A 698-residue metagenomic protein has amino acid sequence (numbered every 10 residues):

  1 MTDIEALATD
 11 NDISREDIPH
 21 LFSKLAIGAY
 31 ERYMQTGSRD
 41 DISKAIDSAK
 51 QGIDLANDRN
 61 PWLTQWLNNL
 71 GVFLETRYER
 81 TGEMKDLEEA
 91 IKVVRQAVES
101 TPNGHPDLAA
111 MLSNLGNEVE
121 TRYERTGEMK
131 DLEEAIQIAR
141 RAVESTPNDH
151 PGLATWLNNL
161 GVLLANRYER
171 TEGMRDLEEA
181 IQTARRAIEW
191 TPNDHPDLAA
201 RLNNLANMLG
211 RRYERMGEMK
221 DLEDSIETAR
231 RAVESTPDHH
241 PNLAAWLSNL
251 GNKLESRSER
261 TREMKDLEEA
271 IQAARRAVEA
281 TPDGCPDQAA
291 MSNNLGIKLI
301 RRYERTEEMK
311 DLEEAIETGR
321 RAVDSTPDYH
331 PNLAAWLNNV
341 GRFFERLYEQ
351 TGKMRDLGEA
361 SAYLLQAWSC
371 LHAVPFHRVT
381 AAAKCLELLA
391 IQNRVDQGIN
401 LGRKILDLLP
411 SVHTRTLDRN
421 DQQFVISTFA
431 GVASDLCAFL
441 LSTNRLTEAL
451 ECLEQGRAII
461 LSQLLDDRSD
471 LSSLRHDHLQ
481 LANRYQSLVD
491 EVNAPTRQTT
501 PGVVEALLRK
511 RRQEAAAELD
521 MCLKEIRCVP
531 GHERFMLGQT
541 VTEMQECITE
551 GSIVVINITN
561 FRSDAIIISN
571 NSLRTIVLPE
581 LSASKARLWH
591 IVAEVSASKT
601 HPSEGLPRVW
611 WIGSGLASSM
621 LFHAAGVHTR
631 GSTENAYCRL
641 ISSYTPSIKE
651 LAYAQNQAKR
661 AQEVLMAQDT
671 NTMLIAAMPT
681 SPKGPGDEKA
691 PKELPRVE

Functional and structural regions predicted by a protein language model:
I4, A26-A29, A49, G71-L74 (+15 more regions): Non-transmembrane amphipathic alpha-helical segments
E5-T9, D47-D54, R95-E99, R140-E144 (+7 more regions): Amphipathic alpha-helical segments of tetratricopeptide repeats
N11-H20, G37, N57-W66, G82-E83 (+18 more regions): Acidic, Ser/Thr-rich low-complexity linear motifs
I18, L25, A29-R32, L63 (+23 more regions): Structural register within alpha-helical repeat arrays
R32, T36-R39, R77, T81-M84 (+14 more regions): Structural motif corresponding to the intra-repeat A-B loop/turn of tetratricopeptide repeats
L365-W368, E387-P685, K689: Amphipathic alpha-helical protein-protein interaction segments
